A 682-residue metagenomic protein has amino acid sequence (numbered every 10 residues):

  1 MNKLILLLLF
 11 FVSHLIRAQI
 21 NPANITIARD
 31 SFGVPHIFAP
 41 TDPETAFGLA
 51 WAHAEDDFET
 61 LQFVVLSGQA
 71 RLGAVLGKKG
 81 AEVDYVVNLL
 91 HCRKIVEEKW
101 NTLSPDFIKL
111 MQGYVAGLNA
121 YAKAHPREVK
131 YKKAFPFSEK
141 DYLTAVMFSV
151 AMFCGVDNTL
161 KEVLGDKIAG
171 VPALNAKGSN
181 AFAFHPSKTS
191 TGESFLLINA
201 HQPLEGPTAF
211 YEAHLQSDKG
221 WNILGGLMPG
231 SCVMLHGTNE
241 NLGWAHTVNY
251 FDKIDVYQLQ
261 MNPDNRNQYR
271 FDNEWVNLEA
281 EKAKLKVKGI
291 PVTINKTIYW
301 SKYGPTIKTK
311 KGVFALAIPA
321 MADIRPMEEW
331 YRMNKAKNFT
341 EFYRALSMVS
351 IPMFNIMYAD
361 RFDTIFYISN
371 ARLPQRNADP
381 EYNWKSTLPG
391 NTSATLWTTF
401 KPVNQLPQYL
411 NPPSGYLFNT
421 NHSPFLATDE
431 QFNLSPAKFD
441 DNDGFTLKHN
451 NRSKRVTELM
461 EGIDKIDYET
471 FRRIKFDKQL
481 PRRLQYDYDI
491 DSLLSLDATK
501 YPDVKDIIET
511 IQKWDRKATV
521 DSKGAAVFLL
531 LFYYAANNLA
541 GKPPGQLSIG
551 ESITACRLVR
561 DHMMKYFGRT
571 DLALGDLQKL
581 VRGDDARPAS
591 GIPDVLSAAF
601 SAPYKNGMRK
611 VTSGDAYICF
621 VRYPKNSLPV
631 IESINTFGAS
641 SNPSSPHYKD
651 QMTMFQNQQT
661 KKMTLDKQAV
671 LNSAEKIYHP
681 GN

Functional and structural regions predicted by a protein language model:
M1-I20: Bacterial Sec-dependent N-terminal signal peptides
Q19-Y488, K500, D506-E509, K513-N682: C-terminal/peripheral segments of proteins
D487-S495: Active-site His/acidic residue clusters
